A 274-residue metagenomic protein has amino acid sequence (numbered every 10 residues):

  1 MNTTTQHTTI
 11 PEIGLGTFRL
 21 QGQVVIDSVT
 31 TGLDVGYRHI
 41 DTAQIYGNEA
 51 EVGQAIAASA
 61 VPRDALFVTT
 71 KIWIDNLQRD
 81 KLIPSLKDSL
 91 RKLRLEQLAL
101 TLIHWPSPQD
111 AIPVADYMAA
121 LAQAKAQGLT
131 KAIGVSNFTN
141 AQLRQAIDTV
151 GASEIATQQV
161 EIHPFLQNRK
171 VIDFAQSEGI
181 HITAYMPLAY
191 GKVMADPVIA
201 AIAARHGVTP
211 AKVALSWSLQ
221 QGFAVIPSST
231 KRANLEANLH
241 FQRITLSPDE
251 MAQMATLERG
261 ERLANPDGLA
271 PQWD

Functional and structural regions predicted by a protein language model:
M1-L66, D116, A120, A189 (+1 more regions): N-terminal binding-site loop/beta-alpha segment at the start of enzyme catalytic domains that lines or forms
M1-N2, A50, I56, S85-D88 (+3 more regions): Alpha-helical scaffolding within the catalytic cores of extracellular/periplasmic polymer-degrading hydrolases
H7, L82-I103, Q123-Q127, T149 (+1 more regions): CE4/NodB-like, metal-dependent polysaccharide N-deacetylase domain that modifies extracellular/periplasmic N-acetylated
E12-Q23, I72-D80, D110: Active-site mouth loops of central-metabolism enzymes
L20-L33, Q78-L93, V114, L143-R144 (+1 more regions): Short, acidic/polar
H39, Q97-L100, K131-A132, T157: Residues at the N-termini of beta-strands
R63-L77, Q97-P106, Q159-I162: A short, structured active-site edge motif that brings together acidic residues
P106-D274: Beta/alpha (TIM)-barrel catalytic core signal, keyed to glycine-rich beta->alpha loops juxtaposed to Asp/Glu that bind
